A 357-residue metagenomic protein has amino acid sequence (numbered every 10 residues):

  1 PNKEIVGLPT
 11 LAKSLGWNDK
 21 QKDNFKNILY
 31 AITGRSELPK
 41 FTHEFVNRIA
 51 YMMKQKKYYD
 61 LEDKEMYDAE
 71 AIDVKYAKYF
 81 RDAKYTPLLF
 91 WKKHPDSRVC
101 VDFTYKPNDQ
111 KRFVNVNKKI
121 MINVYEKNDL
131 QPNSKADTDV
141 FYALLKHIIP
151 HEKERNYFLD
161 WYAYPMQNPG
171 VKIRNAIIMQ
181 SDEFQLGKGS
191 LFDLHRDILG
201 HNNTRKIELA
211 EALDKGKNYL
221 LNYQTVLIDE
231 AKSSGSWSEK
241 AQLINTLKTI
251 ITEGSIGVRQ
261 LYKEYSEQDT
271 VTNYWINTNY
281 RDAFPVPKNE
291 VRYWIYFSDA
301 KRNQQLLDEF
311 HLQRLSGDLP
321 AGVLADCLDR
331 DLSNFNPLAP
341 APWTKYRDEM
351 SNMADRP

Functional and structural regions predicted by a protein language model:
P1-K153, N218-L221, D282, L312: N-terminal nucleic-acid engagement/recognition segments and initiation subdomains in replication, restriction
R112-A231, A241-I244, W294, C327 (+1 more regions): P-loop NTPase catalytic core of nucleic-acid-dependent motor ATPases
Q180-E183, N334-P357: DNA transaction DNA-binding modules
G216-L221, R259-N277: AAA+/SF3 P-loop NTPase mechanochemical coupling elements
N222-Q224, T270-N273, K288-Y293: Short glycine-/polar-rich loops that comprise or flank the Walker A/P-loop and associated switch/sensor motifs
Q224-I251, A283-E290: Conserved AAA+/SF3 P-loop NTPase catalytic/coupling segment centered on the Walker-B
Q242-S266: Conserved catalytic/switch belt of AAA+ P-loop NTPases
F284-R302: A short helix-turn-beta junction within AAA+ P-loop NTPase domains corresponding to the substrate/partner-engaging
